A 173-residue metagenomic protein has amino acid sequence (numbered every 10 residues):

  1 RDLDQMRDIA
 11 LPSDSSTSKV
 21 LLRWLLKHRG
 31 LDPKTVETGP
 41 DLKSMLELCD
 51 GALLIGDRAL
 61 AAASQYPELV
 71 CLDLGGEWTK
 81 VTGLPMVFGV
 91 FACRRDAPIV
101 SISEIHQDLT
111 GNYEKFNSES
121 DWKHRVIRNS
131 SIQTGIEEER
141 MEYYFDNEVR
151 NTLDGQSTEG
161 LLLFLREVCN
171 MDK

Functional and structural regions predicted by a protein language model:
R1-C49, D57, E159: Bilobed "Venus flytrap"/periplasmic-binding protein-like clamshell domains and structurally analogous long
Q5, T17, R29, K80-T82 (+2 more regions): Residues in flexible loops and secondary-structure boundaries
I9, S13, R23, W78-K80 (+2 more regions): Short, well-ordered helical secondary-structure segments
I9-L11, S15-L26, A52-G56, V87-F91 (+4 more regions): Long, contiguous hydrophobic alpha-helical segments, chiefly transmembrane helices and signal peptides
R29-G30, A63, E77, M86 (+5 more regions): Broad hydrophobic/π-residue packing in well-ordered secondary structure
E37-I127: Pocket-lining segment of extracytoplasmic ligand-binding domains
P98-E167: Secondary-structure end/capping motifs
N170-K173: Conserved C-terminal helix/tail region of periplasmic/extracytoplasmic solute-binding proteins
